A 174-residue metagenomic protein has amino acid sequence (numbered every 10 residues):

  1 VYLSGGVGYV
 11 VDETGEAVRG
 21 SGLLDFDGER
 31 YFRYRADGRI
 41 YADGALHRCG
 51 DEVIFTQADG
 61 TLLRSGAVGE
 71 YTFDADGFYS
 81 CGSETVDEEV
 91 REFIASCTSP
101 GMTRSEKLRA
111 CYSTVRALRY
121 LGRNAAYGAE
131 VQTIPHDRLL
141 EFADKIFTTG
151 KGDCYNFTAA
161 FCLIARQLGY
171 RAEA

Functional and structural regions predicted by a protein language model:
V1-E88: Extracellular adhesion/carbohydrate-binding repeat motifs centered on closely spaced tryptophans
Y9, Y31-F32, Y71, Y112 (+3 more regions): Aromatic side chains
R48, R104-K107, A165-Q167: Extracellular/periplasmic catalytic domains that process cell-envelope and extracellular macromolecules
E84-I146: Secondary-structure boundary elements
I146-Y155: A short, highly charged nucleic-acid-interacting micro-segment common to nuclease and nuclease-linked defense proteins
N156-A174: Hydrophobic/aromatic-rich core segments of domains that either
